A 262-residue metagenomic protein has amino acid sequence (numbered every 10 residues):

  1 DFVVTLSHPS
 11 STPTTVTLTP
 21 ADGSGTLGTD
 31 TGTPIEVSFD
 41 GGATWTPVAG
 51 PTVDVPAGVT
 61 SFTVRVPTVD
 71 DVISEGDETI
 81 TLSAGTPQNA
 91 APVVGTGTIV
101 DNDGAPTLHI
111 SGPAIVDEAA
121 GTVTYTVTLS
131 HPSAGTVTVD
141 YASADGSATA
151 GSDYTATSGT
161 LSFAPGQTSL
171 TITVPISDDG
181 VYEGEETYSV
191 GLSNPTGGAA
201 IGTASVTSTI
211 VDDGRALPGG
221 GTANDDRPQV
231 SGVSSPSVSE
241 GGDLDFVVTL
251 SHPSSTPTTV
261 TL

Functional and structural regions predicted by a protein language model:
D1-L262: Short boundary segments that mark the start of a structured unit
